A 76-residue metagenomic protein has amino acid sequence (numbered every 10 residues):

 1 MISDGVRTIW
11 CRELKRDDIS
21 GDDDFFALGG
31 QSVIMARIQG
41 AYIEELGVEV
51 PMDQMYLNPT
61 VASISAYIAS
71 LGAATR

Functional and structural regions predicted by a protein language model:
M1-R76: Phosphopantetheine-dependent thiolation modules in NRPS/PKS and related acyl-activating systems
